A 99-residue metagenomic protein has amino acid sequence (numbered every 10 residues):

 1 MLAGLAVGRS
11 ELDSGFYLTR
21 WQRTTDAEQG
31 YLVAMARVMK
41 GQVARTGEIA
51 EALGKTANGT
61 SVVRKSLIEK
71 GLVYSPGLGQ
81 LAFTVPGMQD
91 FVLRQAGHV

Functional and structural regions predicted by a protein language model:
M1-K55: Winged-helix-like regulatory helical subdomains adjacent to P-loop NTPase cores
Q29, S61, V85-P86: Non-catalytic, well-ordered alpha-helical scaffold segments
L53-K70, L78: Short amphipathic alpha-helical interaction segments
P76-A82, P86-G87: Short, Lys/Arg-rich nucleic-acid/phosphate-binding segment
G87-V99: Short, amphipathic alpha-helical interaction segments positioned at domain boundaries
